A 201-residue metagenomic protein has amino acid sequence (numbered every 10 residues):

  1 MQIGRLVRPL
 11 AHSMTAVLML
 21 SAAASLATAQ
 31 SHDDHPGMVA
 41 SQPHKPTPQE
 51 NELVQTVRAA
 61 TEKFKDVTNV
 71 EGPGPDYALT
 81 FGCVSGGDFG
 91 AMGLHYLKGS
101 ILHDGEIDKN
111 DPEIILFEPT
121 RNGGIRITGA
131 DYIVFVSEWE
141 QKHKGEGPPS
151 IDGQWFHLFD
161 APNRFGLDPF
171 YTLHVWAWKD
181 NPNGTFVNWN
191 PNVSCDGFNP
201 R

Functional and structural regions predicted by a protein language model:
Q2-M14: Bacterial N-terminal signal peptides that target proteins for export
H12-A23: Bacterial N-terminal signal peptides
S25-A29: Sec/Tat signal peptide C-region and signal peptidase I cleavage site
Q30-R201: Primary mode marks residue(s) on the alpha4-beta5-alpha5 output face of response regulator receiver
